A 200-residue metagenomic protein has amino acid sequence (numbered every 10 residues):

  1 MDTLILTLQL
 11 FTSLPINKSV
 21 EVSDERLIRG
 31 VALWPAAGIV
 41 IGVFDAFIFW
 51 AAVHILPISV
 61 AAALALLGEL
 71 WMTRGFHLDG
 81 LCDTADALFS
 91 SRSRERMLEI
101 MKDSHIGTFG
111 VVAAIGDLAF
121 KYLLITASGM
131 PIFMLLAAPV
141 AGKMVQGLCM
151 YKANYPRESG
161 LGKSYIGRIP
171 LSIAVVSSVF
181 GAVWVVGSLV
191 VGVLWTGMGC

Functional and structural regions predicted by a protein language model:
M1-R74, R92-L98, D103-C200: Hydrophobic alpha-helical transmembrane segments
G75, D79: Hydrophobic "anchor" residues on beta-strands that sit immediately upstream of conserved functional sites
L88-S90: Catalytic P-loop NTPase motifs of RecA-like helicase/translocase cores
